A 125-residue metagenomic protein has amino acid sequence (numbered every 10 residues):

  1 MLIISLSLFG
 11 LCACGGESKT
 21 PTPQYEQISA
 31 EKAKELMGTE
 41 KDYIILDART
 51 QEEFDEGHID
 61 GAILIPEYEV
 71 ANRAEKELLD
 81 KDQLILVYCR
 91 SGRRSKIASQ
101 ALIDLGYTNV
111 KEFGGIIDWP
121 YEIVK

Functional and structural regions predicted by a protein language model:
L2, F9-E31, L36, Y43 (+2 more regions): Rhodanese-like catalytic fold shared by cysteine-dependent sulfurtransferases and DSP/PTP-type phosphatases
I45-D47: Hydrophobic beta-strand scaffold positions of dinucleotide-using enzymes
